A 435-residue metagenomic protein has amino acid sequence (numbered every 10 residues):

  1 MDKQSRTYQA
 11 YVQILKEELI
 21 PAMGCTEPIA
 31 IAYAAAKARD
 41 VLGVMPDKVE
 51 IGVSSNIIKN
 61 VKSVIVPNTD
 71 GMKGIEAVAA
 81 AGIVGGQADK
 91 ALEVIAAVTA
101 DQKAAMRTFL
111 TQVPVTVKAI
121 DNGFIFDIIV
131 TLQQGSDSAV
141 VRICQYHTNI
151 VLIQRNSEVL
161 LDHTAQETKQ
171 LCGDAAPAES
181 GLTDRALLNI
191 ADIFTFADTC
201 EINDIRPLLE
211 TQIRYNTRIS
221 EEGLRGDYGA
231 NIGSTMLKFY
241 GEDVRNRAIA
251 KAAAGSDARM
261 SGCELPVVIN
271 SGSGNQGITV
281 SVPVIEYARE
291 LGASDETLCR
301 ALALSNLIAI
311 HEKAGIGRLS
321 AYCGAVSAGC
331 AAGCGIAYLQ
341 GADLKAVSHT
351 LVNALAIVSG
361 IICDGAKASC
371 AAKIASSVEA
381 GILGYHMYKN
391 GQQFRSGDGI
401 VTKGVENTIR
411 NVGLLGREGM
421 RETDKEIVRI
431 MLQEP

Functional and structural regions predicted by a protein language model:
M1-V12, M45-I57, D243-G262, S294-E312 (+1 more regions): Acidic-glycine-rich active-site phosphate/pyrophosphate-binding loop
D2-K3, Y8, A22-T26, V53-N60 (+9 more regions): A structural signal for small-residue-enriched, beta-sheet-centric alpha/beta enzyme cores and oligomeric scaffold folds
K3, M45-V49, K90-I95, V117-K118 (+9 more regions): Flexible, glycine/charged-enriched surface loops at secondary-structure junctions
Y11-P21, I57-I65, A258-I269, A309-R318 (+1 more regions): Glycine/charged-rich beta-loop-alpha catalytic/anionic-binding loops adjacent to active sites
P21-K37, L265-V282, C323-S327: Conserved phosphate/anionic-ligand binding catalytic regions in large, soluble enzymes, centered on
I29-L132: Early transmembrane hairpin of solute transport permeases
R39-V41, P67, Y287-R300, L304 (+2 more regions): Hydrophobic alpha-helical bundle architecture
L110-G262, V428-P435: Signature of multi-pass transmembrane helix bundles
